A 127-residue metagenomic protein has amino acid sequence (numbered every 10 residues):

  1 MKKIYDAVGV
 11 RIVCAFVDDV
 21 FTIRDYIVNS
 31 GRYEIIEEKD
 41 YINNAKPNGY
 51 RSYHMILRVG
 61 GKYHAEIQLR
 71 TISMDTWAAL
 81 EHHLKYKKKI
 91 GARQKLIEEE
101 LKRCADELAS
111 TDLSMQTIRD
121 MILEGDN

Functional and structural regions predicted by a protein language model:
M1, V13-T117: Long beta-strand-rich cores associated with HINT superfamily self-processing modules
M1-A7: A glycine-rich, hydrophobic loop/mini-helix early in the fold
G9-R11: Short active-site oxyanion
L113-N127: Eukaryotic low-complexity, non-globular regulatory regions
